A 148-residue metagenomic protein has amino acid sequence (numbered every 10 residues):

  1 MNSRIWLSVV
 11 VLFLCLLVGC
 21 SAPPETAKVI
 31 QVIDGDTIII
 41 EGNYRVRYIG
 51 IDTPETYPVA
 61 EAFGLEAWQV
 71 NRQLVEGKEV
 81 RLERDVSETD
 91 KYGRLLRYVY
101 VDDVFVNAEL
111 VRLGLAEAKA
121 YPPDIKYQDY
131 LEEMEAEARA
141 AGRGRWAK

Functional and structural regions predicted by a protein language model:
N2-K148: Small beta-barrel nucleic-acid-binding modules, primarily SNase/OB-fold domains and secondarily Tudor-like barrels
